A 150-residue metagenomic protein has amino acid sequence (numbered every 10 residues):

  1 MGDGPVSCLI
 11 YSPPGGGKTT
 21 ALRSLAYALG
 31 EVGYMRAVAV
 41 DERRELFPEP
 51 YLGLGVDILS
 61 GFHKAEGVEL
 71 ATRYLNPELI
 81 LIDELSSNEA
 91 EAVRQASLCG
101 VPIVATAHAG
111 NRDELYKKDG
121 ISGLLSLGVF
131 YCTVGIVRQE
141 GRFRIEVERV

Functional and structural regions predicted by a protein language model:
M1-D3: Pre-Walker A adenine-sensing motif
P5, V32-M35, F47-L52, E69 (+3 more regions): N-terminal regions of ATP-driven nucleic-acid and macromolecular assemblies, encompassing P-loop NTP-binding domains
P5-L25: Glycine-rich phosphate-binding P-loop
Y11-P14, D57-G61, I82-L85: Glycine- and other small-residue-rich loops at beta-strand/loop junctions that grip anionic moieties
G15, E45, F62-G67, S86-E89 (+1 more regions): Short acidic loop-to-helix transition motifs that present clustered carboxylates
A21-S24, E66-L70, A92: Well-ordered alpha-helical segments embedded in enzymatic catalytic cores
G30-R73: P-loop NTPase switch/communication element
P77, I82-T133, R138: Conserved P-loop NTPase nucleotide-binding/switch module
